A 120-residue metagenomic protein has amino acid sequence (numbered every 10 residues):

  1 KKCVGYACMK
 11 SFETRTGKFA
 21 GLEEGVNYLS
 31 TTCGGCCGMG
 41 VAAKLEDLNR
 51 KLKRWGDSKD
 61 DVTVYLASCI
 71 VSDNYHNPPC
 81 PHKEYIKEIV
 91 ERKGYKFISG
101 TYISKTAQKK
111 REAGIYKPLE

Functional and structural regions predicted by a protein language model:
K1-E120: An N-terminal assembly and electron-transfer interface module characteristic of large anaerobic redox and radical
